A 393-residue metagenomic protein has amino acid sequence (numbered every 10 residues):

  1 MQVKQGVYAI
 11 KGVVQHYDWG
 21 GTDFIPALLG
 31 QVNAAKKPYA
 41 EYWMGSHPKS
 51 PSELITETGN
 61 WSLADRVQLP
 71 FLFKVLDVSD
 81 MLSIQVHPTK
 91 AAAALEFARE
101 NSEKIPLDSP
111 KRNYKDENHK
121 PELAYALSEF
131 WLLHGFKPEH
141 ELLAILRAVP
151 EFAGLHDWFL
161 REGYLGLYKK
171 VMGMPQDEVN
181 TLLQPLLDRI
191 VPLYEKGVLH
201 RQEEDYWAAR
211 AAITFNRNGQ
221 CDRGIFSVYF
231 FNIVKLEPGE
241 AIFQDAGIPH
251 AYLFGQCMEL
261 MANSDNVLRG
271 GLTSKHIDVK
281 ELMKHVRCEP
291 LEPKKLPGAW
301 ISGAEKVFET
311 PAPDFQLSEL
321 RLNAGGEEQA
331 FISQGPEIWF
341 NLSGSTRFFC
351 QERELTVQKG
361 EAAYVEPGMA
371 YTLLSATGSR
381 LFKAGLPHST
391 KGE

Functional and structural regions predicted by a protein language model:
M1-V198, S274-K294, L317: Transition-metal
V32-K36, I84, E309, E327-S333: Short histidine-centered beta-strand/loop micro-motifs that create catalytic or ligand/metal-coordination sites
S52-L69, G135-F136, N218-E237, F331-Q334 (+1 more regions): A short beta-strand-loop-beta hairpin characteristic of the jelly-roll/cupin
L76-M81, P88-A91, D116-E122, A126-W131 (+4 more regions): Ligand-binding loop in jelly-roll beta-barrel domains
Y194-N263: Acidic, glycine-rich loop-and-beta core segments that form the ion-binding/anion-interacting portion of active sites
I233-F243, I248-L253, L320, C350-A370: Short acidic-glycine-tyrosine-enriched beta hairpin
Q256-V307: C-terminal, non-catalytic macromolecule-binding modules
I301-A304, Q316-Q334: Conserved short histidine dyad/triad with adjacent acidic residue
